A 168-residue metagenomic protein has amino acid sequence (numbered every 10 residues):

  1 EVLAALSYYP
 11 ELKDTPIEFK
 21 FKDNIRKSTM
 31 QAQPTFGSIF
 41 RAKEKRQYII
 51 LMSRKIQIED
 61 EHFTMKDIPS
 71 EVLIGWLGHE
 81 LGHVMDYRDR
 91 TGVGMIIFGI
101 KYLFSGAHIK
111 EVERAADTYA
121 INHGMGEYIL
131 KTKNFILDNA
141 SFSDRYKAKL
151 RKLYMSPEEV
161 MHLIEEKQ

Functional and structural regions predicted by a protein language model:
E1-K45: A metal-dependent hydrolase signature that marks the N-terminal structural subdomain at the beginning of catalytic folds
Q31-S70, Y87: Active-site scaffold of zinc-dependent metalloenzymes
Y48, V72, D144-K147: Short, contiguous hydrophobic alpha-helices characteristic of membrane insertion segments
I68-M85: Short alpha-helix carrying the canonical HExxH Zn2+-binding catalytic motif
E71, D86-R114: Post-HEXXH active-site segment of zinc metalloproteases
I109-G126: An active-site-proximal "capping" alpha-helix that borders the catalytic cofactor pocket
M125-Q168: Long, well-structured alpha-helical subdomains associated with metal-dependent extracellular/ecto-lumenal hydrolases
